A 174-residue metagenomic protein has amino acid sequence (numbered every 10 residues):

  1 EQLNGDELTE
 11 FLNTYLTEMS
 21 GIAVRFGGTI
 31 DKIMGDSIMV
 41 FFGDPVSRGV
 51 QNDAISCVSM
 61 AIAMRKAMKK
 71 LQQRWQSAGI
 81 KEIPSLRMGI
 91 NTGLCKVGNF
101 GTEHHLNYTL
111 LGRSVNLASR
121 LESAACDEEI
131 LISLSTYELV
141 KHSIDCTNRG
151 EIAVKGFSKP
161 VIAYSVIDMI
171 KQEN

Functional and structural regions predicted by a protein language model:
E1-S59: Catalytic NTP-binding/metal-coordinating core of nucleotidyl cyclase/transferase enzymes
E18, D36-V40, M60-M68, L86 (+2 more regions): Cytosolic nucleotide-binding catalytic cores of signal-transduction proteins
F26-G27, D31-M34, R65-G89, E151-V154 (+1 more regions): Catalytic core regions of nucleotide second-messenger enzymes
F41, K81-G98: A short glycine-enriched loop-to-beta-strand structural element that forms part of the catalytic core of nucleotide
A54, M64, L110-S114: A short beta-strand-to-alpha-helix junction
C57, I90-G93, S114-L117, L121: Alpha-helical scaffolding flanking metal-ion-dependent phosphate/phosphodiester catalytic sites
C95, A118, A124-N174: Cytosolic regulatory/linker segments at or just downstream of nucleotide-handling modules in signal-transduction
